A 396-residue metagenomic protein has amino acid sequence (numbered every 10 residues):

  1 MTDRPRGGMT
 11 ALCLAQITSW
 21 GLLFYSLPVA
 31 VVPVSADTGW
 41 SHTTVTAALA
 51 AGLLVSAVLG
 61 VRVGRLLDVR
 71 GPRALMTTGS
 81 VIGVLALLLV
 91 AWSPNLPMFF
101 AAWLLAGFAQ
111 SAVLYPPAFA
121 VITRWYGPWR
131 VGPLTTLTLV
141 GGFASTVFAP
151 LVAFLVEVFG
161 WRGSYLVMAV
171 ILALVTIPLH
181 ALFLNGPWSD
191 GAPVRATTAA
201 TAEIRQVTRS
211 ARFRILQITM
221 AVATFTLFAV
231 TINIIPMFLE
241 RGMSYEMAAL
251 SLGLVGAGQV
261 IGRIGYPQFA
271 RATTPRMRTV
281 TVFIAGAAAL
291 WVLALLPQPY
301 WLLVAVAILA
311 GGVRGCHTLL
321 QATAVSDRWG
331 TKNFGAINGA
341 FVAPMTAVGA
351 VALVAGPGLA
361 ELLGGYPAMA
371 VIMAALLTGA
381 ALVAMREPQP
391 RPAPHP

Functional and structural regions predicted by a protein language model:
G8-H42, G60-V63, A149, V230-I235: Extracytoplasmic
L27-V31, S210-I264: Extracytoplasmic gate region of multi-pass secondary transporters
V58-G71, G262-P275, A360-E361: Helix-to-loop junctions at the C-terminal end of transmembrane segments in multipass secondary transporters
V58-L96: Conserved MFS/SLC helix-loop-helix module at the cytosolic interface between two early adjacent transmembrane helices
W103-L139, G330: Cytoplasmic helix-loop-helix junction between adjacent transmembrane helices in 12-TM secondary transporters
L137-W188: Helix-loop-helix hairpin linking two adjacent transmembrane segments in secondary transporters
V255, Q259, G265, A272-A324: C-terminal transmembrane helical hairpin of 12-TM major facilitator-type secondary transporters
R328-L363: A late C-terminal transmembrane helix in Major Facilitator Superfamily
